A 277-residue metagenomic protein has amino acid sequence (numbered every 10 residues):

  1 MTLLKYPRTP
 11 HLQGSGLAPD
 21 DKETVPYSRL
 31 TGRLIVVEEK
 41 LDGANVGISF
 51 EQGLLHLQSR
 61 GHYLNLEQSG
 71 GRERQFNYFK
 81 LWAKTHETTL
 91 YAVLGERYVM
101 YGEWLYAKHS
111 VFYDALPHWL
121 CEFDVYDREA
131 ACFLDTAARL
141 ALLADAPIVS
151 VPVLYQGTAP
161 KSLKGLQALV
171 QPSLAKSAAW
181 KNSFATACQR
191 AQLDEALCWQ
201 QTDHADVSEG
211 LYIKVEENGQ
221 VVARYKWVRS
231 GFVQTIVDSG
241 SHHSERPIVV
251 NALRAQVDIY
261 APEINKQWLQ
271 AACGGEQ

Functional and structural regions predicted by a protein language model:
M1-Q277: Core nucleotide-handling region used for phosphoryl-transfer chemistry
